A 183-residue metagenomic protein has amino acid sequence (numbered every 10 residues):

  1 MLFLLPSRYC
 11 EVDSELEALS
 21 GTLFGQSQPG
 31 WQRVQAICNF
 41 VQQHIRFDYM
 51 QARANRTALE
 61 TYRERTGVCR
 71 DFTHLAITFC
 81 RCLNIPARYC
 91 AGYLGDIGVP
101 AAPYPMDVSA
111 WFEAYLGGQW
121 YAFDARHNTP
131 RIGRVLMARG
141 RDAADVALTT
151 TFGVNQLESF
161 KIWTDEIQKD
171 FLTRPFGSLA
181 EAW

Functional and structural regions predicted by a protein language model:
M1-G67, L75, A143, N155-P175 (+1 more regions): Secondary-structure boundary elements
N39, D71-S159: Hydrophobic/aromatic-rich core segments of domains that either
W183: Active-site neighborhood of glycoside hydrolase catalytic domains
